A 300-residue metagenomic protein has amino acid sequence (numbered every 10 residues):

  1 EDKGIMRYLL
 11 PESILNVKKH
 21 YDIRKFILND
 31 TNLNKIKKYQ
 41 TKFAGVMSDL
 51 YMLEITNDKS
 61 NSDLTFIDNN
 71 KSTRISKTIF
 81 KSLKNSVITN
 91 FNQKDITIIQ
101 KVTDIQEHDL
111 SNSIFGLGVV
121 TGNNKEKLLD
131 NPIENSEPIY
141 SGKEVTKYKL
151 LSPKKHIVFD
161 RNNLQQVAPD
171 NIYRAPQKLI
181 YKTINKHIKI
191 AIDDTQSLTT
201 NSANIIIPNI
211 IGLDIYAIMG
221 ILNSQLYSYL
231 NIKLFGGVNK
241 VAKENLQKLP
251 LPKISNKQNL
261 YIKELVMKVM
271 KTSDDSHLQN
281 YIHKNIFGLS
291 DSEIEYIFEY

Functional and structural regions predicted by a protein language model:
E1-K127, T199-A203, I215, V241-N245: Signature of N6-adenine DNA methyltransferases within the class I
I5, L9, K18, D22 (+10 more regions): Generic recognition of stable, solvent-exposed alpha-helical segments in well-folded globular domains
L9, Y39, K182, P252-I254 (+1 more regions): Generic beta-strand/beta-sheet core signal
L10-V17, K42-F43, V167, N171 (+3 more regions): Short, charged/polar micro-motifs that form catalytic or ligand-binding hotspots
L15-N16, N29, I55-S60, S224-S228 (+2 more regions): Short, well-ordered loop/turn and helix-capping segments at boundaries between secondary-structure elements and domains
Y21-I23, S152-K155, I192-Q196, I218-G220 (+5 more regions): Composition- and surface-driven signal marking solvent-exposed, interaction-prone regions in large proteins
T78-N124, K143, K253-Y300: Non-catalytic DNA-recognition/assembly elements of restriction-modification systems
T97-Y261: Polybasic, glycine- and aromatic-enriched phosphate-binding surface used to engage nucleic acids
